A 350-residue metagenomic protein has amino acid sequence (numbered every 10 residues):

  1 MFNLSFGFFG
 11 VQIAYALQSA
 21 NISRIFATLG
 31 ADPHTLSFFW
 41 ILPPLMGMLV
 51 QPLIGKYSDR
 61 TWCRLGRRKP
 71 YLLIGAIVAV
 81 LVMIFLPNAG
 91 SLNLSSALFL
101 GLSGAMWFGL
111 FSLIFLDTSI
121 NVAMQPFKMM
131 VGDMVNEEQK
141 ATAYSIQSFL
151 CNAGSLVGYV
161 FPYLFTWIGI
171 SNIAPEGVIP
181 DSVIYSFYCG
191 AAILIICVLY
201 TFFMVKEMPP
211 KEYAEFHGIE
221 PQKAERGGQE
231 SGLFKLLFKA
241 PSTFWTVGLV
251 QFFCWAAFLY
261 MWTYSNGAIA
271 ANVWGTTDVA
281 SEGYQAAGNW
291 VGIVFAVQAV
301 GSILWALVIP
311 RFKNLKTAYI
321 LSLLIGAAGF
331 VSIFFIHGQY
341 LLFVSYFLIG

Functional and structural regions predicted by a protein language model:
M1-M46, W245-V250, C254-V279: Helix-loop boundary and gating motifs at the non-cytosolic
D32-L42, W107, S145, D181-S182 (+1 more regions): Loop-to-transmembrane helix entry
M46-V50, A287-F312: Transmembrane alpha-helices of Major Facilitator/SLC transporters
Y57, L164-F165, V308-F312: Hydrophobic alpha-helical transmembrane and interfacial-helix anchor sites in secondary transporters
Y71-S103, A306, L324-H337: C-terminal ends and interior cores of transmembrane alpha-helices in multi-pass membrane transporters/permeases
S95-S96, L102-S112, V122-A123, F127-K128 (+1 more regions): Intracellular loop-helix junctions on the cytosolic face of multi-pass helical membrane proteins
K316-G350: C-terminal transmembrane helical hairpin of 12-TM major facilitator-type secondary transporters
